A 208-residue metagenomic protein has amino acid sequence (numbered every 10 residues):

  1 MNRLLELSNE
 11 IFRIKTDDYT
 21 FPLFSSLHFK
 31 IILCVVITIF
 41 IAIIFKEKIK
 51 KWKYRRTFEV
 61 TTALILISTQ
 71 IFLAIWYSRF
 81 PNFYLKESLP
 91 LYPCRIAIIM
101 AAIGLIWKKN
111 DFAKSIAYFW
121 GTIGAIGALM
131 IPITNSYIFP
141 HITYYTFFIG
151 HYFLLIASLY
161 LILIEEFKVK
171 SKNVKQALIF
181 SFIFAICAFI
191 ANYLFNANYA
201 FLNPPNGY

Functional and structural regions predicted by a protein language model:
N2-I37: Hydrophobic transmembrane alpha-helical segments in integral membrane proteins
E10-D18, A197-Y208: Short, membrane-exposed interhelical loops at transmembrane-helix boundaries
F29-I32, L89-P93, Y145-I156: Membrane-interface loop-to-helix entry segments
F40-I44, A101, F153-K172: Alpha-helical transmembrane segments in multipass membrane proteins, preferentially the mid-helix core
F45-E59, I106-A113, I164-K175: Membrane-interface helix-boundary motifs at transmembrane edges
W52-L105: A glycine-rich, hydrophobic loop/mini-helix early in the fold
I65-I75, G121-I133, S181-I190: Aromatic-anchored segments of alpha-helical transmembrane domains
S78-L85, W107-F112, I133-Y145: Membrane-interface helix caps and helix-loop-helix hairpins in membrane proteins
